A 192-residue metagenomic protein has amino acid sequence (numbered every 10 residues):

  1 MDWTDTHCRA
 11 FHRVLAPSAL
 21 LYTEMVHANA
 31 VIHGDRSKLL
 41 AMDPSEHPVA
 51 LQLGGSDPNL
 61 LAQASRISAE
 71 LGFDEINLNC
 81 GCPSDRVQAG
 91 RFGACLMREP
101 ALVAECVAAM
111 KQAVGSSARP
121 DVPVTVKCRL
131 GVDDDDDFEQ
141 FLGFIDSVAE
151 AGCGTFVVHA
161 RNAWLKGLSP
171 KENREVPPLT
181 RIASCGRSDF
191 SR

Functional and structural regions predicted by a protein language model:
M1-R192: Flavin-dependent oxidoreductase catalytic cores
